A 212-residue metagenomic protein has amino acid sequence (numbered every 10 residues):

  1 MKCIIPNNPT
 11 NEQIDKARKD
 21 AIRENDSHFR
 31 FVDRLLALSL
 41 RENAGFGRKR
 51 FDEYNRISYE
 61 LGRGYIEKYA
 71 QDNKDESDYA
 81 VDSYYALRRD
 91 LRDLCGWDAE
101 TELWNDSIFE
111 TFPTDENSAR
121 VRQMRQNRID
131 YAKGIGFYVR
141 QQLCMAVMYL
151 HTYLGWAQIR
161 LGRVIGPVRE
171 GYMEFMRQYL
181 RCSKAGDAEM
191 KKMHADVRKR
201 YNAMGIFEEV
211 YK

Functional and structural regions predicted by a protein language model:
M1-L38, E67-T152, R181-K212: Intrinsic disorder/low-complexity detector
L36, N43-A44: Short, surface-exposed, charged amphipathic helix/loop patches that serve as local interaction elements
R41, E53-N55, H151-T152, G162-G166: A structural feature that tracks compact, well-ordered secondary-structure segments with a strong bias toward
N43, Y153, Q178-Y179: A short amphipathic alpha-helix within small helical-bundle interaction modules
Y54-R63, V164-F175: Amphipathic alpha-helical segments that form the core helices of the histone-fold
